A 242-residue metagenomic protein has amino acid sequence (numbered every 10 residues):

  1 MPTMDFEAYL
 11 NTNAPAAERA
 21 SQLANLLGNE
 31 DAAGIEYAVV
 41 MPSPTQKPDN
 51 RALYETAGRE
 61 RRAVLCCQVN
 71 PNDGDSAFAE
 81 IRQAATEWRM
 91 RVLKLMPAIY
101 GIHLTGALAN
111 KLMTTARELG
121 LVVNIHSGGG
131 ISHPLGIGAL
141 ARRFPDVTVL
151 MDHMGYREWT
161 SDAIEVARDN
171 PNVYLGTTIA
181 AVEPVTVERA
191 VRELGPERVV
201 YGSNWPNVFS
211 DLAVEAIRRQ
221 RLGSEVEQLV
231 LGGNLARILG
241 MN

Functional and structural regions predicted by a protein language model:
M1-A16, E55-C66, P171: Mobile, glycine- and charge-enriched loop segments and immediately flanking short secondary-structure elements within
M1-F6, L10, A17-Y37, P196-R198 (+1 more regions): Mid-to-C-terminal alpha-helical segments outside catalytic/metal-binding sites
T3-E7, V39-P42, C66-Q68, K94 (+4 more regions): Active-site neighborhood of phospho(di)ester-bond hydrolases with catalytic His/Asp-centered motifs
E7, E30, L53, A84 (+8 more regions): Conserved, mostly hydrophobic/aromatic
N11-A14, T45-P48, N72-D75, Y100 (+4 more regions): Active-site environment of divalent metal-dependent phosphoester hydrolases
Q22-N29, D49-T56, E80-A84, L108-L112 (+4 more regions): A general structural detector for well-ordered alpha-helical segments in enzyme core domains, enriched
E36-Y37, K47-G128, D169: Active-site gating/metal-coordination segments in enzymes
R91, T105-V200: Catalytic pocket-lining loop regions of alpha/beta-barrel enzymes, especially the amidohydrolase/enolase/GH5 lineages
